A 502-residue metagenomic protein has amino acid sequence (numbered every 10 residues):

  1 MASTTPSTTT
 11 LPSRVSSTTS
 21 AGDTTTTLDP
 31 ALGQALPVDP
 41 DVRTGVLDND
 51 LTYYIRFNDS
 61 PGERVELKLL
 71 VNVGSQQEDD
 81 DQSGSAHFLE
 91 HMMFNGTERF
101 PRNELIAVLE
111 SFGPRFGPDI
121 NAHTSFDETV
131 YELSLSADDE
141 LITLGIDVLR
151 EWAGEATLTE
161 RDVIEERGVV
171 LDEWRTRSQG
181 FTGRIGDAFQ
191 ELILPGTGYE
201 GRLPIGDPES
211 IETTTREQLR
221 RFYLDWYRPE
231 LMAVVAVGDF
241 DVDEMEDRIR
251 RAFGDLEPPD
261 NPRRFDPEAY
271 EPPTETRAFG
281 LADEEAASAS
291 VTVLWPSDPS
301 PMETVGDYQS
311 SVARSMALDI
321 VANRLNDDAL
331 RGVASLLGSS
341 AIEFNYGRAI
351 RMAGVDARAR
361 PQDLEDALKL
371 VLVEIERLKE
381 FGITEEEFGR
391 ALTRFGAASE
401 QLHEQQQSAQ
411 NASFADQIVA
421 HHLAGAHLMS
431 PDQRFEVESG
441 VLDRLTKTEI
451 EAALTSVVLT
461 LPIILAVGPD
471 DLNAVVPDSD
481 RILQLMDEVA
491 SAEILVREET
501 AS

Functional and structural regions predicted by a protein language model:
V15, A21-I55, A233, D241-D307 (+7 more regions): Proteolytic maturation boundary segments
L28, N95-T97, A122-T124, L141 (+10 more regions): Scaffold signal of the M16-like zinc-metallopeptidase fold and its non-catalytic homologs
P37-V42, L47-N49, G62-L70, D80-S85 (+13 more regions): Extracytoplasmic
D50, L69, H87, Y131 (+9 more regions): Buried hydrophobic packing residues in well-ordered domains
E66-L133, G201-I205, D319-R351: M16/MPP (pitrilysin/insulinase) zinc-metallopeptidase core fold and M16-derived inactive scaffolds
N72-D79, E90-G96, V130-D139, A153-L158 (+8 more regions): Second-shell loop/turn segments in exported
E98-R99, L133-R167, D328, N345-Q407 (+2 more regions): M16/insulysin-pitrilysin zinc metalloprotease superfamily fold
E160-D162, R167, T182, L219-R251 (+1 more regions): Non-catalytic, conformational "gating/processing" segments within enzyme and secreted inhibitor domains
